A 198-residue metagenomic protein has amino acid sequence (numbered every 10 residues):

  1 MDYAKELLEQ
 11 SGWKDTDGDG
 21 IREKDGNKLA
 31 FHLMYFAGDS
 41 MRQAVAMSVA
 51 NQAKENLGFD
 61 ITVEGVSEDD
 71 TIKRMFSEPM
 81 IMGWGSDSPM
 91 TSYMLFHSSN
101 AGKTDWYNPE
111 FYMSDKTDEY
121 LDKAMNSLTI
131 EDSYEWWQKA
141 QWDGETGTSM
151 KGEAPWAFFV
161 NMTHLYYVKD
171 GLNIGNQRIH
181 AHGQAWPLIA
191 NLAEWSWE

Functional and structural regions predicted by a protein language model:
Y3-A4, M41-A50, I72-E198: Detector for C-terminal structural segments
K14-S86, H164: Ligand/substrate-recognition segments at binding pockets and active sites
